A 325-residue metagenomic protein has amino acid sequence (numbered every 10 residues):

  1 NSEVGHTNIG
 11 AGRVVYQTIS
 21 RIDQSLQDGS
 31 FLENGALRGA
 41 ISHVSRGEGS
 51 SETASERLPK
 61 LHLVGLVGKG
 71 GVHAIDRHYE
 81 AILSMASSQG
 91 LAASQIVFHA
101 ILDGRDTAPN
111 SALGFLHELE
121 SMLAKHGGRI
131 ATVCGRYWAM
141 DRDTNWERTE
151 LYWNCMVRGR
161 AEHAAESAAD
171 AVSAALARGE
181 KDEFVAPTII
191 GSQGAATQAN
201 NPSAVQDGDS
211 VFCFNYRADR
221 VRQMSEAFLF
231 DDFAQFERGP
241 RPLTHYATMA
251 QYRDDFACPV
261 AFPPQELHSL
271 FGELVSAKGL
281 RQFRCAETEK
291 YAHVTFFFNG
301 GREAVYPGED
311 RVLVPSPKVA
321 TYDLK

Functional and structural regions predicted by a protein language model:
N1-G47, R57-W138, E147, A234 (+3 more regions): Active-site nucleophile/metal-coordination loop of metallo-enzymes that catalyze phosphate/sulfate and related
I9, T188, Y306: Short clusters of hydrophobic/aromatic residues that line enzyme substrate/ligand-binding pockets
V15, E162-H163, A304: Short helix-capping/linker segments at secondary-structure and domain boundaries
T18-I19, S203, V221-S225, F256-A257 (+1 more regions): Short helix/loop capping segments that flank catalytic or ligand/cofactor-binding pockets
S45-L58, Q193-N201: Intrinsically disordered, low-complexity terminal tails and inter-domain linkers enriched for S/T/G/P/D/E
P59, L63, D207, R220 (+1 more regions): Anion-binding catalytic surfaces of enzymes that hydrolyze or transfer phosphate/sulfate esters
T107-A199, A204-Q206, S210-C213, A218-P240: Long, well-ordered, tryptophan-enriched scaffold segments
